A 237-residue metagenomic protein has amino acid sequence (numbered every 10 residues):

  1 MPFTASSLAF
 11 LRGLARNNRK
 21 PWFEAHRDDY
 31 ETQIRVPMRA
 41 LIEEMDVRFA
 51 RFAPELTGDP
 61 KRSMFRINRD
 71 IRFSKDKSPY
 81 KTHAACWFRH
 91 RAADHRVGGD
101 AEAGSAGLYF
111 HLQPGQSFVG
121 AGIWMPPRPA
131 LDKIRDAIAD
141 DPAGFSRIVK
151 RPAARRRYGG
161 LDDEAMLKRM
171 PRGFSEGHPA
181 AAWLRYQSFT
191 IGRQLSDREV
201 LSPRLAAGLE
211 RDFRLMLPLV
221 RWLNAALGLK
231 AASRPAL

Functional and structural regions predicted by a protein language model:
M1-G13, I42, F49, I71 (+2 more regions): Long, solvent-exposed, polar/charged low-complexity segments
M1-N18, R89-G98: Short, charged low-complexity linear motifs
L8-V36: K/E-rich alpha-helical interaction surfaces of small helical-bundle regulatory domains
N18-A25, M125-D132, P203: Inter-helical turn/loop segments and adjacent helix faces that build the functional surface of alpha-helical bundle
Y30, I34, M38, L131-I134 (+5 more regions): Amphipathic alpha-helical coiled-coil segments
E31-K81: Gly/Pro-rich turn-and-neighbor structural signature
D70-A139: Aromatic- and glycine-enriched beta-alpha-beta binding-site module
L112-F174: Compact, glycine/acidic-enriched structural inserts
